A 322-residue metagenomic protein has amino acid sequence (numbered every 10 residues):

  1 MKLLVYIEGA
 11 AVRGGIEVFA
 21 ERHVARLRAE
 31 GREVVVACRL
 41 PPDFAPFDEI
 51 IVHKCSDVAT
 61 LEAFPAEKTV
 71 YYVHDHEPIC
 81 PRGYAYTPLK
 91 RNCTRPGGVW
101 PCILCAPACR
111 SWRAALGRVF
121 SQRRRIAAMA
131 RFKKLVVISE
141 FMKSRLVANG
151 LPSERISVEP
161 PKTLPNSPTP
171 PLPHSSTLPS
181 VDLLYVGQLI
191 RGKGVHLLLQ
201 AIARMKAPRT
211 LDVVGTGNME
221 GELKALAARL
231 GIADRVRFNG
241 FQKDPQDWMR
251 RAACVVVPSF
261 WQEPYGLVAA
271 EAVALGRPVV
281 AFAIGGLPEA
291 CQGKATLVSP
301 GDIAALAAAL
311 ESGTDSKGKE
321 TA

Functional and structural regions predicted by a protein language model:
V18, V181, Y185-R204, N218-K224: A conserved mid-protein helix/loop that constitutes part of the nucleotide-sugar donor-binding site
V52-D57, V73-H76: Short His-centered aromatic/hydrophobic patch
L104-P168: Donor nucleotide-sugar binding/catalytic pocket of nucleotide-sugar-dependent glycosyltransferases
M219-E222, A233-Q242, W248: Active-site donor-binding acidic/aromatic loop of nucleotide-activated sugar and phosphosugar transferases involved
Q246, P264, A269-A274, P288-E289: Short alpha-helical segment that forms part of, or immediately flanks, the ligand-binding pocket in carbohydrate-active
R250-P264, R277: Acidic donor-binding loop of glycosyltransferase active sites
A269, I284-L297: Short acidic/histidine- and often glycine-rich active-site loop of Leloir-type glycosyltransferases that engages
G293-A304, E311-T314: Conserved acidic donor-binding segment of nucleotide-sugar-dependent glycosyltransferases
